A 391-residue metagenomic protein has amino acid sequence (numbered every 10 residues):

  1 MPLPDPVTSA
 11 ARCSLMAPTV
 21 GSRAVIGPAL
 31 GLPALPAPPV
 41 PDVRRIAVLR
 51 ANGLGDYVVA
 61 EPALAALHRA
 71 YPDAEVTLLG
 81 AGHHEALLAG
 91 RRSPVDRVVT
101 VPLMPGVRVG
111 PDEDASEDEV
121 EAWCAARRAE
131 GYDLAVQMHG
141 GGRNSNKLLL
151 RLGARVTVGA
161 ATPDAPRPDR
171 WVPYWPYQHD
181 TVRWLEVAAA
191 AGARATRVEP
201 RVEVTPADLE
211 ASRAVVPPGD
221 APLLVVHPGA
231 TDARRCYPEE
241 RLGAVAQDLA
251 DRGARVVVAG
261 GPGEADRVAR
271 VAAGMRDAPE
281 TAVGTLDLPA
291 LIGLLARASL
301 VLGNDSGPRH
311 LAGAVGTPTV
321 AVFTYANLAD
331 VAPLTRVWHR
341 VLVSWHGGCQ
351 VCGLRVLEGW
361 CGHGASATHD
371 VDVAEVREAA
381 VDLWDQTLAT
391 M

Functional and structural regions predicted by a protein language model:
P4-D5, A10-M391: Catalytic machinery of carbohydrate-active enzymes, primarily nucleotide-sugar-dependent glycosyltransferases
